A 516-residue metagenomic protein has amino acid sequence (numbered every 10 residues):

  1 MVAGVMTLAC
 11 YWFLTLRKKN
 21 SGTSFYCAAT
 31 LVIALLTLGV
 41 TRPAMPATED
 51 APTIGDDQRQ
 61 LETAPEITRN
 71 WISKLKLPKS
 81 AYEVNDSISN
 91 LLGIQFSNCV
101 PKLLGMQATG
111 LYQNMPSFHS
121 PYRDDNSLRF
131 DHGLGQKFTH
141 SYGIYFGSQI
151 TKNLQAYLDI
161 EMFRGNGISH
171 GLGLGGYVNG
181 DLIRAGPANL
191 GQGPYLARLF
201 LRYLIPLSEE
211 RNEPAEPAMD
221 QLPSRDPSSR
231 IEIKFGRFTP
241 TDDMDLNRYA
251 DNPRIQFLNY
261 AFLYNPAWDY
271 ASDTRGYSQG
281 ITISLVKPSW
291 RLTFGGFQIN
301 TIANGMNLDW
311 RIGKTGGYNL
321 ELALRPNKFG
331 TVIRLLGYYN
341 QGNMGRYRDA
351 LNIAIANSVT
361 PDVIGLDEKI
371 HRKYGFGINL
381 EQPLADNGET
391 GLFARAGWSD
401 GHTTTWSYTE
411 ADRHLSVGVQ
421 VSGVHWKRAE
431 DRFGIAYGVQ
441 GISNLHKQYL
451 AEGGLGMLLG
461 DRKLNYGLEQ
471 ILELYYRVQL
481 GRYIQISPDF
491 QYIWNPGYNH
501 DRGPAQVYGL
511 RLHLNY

Functional and structural regions predicted by a protein language model:
L8-L16, G39-L134, Y145, Q149-T151 (+1 more regions): N-terminal periplasmic/intermembrane-space "pro-region" immediately following the signal or transit peptide
S87-L104, M115-S117, G147-A156, P206-R230 (+6 more regions): Short loop/turn motifs that connect adjacent beta-strands in outer-membrane beta-barrel proteins
K102, H140-I144, Y195-L199, I231 (+8 more regions): Hydrophobic, lipid-facing positions within transmembrane beta-strands of outer-membrane proteins
A108-Y112, L158-M162, I233-R237, F294-Q298 (+6 more regions): Transmembrane beta-barrel strands of outer-membrane/channel proteins
G110, S148-I150, I160, Y203-I205 (+8 more regions): Residue-level signature of outer-membrane beta-barrel architecture
G173-Y195, E209-G317, E321, D362 (+1 more regions): Surface-exposed coil loops of outer-membrane beta-barrel proteins
R198-E210, I435, P504-Y516: Outer-membrane beta-barrel "beta-signal"
E321-A323, L336-I370, D400, T404-Y483 (+1 more regions): Outer membrane beta-barrel transmembrane domains
